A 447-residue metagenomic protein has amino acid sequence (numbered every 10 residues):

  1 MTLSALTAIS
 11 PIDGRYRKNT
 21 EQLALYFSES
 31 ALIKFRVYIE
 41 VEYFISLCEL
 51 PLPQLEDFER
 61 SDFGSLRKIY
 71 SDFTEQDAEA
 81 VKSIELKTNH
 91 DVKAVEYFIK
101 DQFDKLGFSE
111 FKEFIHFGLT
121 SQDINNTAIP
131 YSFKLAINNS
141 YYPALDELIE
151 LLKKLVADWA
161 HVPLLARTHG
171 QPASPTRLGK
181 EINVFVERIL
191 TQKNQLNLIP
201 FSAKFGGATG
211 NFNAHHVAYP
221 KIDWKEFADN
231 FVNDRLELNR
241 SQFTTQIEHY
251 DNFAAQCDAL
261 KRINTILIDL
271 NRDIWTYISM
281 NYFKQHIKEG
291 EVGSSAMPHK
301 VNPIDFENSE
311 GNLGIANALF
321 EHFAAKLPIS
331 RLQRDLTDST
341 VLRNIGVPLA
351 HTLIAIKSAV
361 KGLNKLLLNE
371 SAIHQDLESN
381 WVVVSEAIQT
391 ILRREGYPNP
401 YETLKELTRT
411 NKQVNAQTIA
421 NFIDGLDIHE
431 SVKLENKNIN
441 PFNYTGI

Functional and structural regions predicted by a protein language model:
T2-E29, I39, S65, S71 (+1 more regions): Catalytic-core signal marking the mid-to-C-terminal active-site face
T2-F212, Y219-D229, G293-S294, F306-N308 (+4 more regions): A helix-coil-helix interface module used to build multimeric assemblies and to scaffold catalytic/cofactor sites
T88-V92, L145-L152, V156, I182-L196 (+4 more regions): Alpha-helical transition-metal enzyme core signature, strongest for iron centers
S121-I124, H169-K180, H215-D223, F243-I247 (+8 more regions): Alpha-helix capping and helix-loop boundary segments enriched in small/acidic/polar residues
A136, K180, A254-R262, A387-R394: Short, well-ordered beta-strand elements within core beta-sheets of diverse protein domains
A157-A160, N197, F201, W275 (+4 more regions): Alpha-helical coiled-coil oligomerization motifs
Q192, T245-R331: Glycine-rich anion/phosphate-binding loop at the beta-strand->alpha-helix junction
I222-Q246: Active-site-adjacent "gating/activation" loops or surface patches in catalytic cores
